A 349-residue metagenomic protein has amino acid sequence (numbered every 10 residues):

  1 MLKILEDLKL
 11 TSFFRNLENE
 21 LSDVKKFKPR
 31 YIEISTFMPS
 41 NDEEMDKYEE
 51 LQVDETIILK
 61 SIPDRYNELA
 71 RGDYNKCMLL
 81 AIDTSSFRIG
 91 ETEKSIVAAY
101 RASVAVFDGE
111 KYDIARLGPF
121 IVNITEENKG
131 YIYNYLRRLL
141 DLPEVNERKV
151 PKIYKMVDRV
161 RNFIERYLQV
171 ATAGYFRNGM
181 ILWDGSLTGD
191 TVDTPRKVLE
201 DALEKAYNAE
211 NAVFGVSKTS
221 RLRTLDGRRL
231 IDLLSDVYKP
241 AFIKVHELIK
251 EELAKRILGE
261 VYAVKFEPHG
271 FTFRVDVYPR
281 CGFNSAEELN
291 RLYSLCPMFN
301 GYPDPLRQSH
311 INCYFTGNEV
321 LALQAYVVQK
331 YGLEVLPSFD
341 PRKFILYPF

Functional and structural regions predicted by a protein language model:
M1-G72, C77, N128-M180, G185-F349: Long, contiguous domain-sized segments
C77-F87: Two-metal-ion RNase H-like nuclease active-site motif
F87-L139: Acidic, metal-ligating active-site segments
